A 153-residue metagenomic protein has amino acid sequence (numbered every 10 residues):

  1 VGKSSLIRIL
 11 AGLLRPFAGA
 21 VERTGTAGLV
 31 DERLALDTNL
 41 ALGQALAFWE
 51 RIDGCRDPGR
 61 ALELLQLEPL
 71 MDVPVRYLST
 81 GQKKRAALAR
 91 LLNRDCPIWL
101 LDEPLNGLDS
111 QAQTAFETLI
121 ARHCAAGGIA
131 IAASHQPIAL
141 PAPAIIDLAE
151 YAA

Functional and structural regions predicted by a protein language model:
A11: Helix-to-loop junction immediately C-terminal to a conserved catalytic motif
R33, T38-G54: Q-loop/switch helix immediately C-terminal to the Walker
R56-L70: Conserved ABC ATPase "signature" region
P74-S79: Conserved ABC ATPase signature
L88, G127: Hydrophobic anchor residue at the start of the ABC signature
W99-E103: Catalytic Walker B motif of ABC-type/P-loop ATPase nucleotide-binding domains
S110-Q111: Helix N-cap at the start of a conserved alpha-helix in ABC-type nucleotide-binding domains
